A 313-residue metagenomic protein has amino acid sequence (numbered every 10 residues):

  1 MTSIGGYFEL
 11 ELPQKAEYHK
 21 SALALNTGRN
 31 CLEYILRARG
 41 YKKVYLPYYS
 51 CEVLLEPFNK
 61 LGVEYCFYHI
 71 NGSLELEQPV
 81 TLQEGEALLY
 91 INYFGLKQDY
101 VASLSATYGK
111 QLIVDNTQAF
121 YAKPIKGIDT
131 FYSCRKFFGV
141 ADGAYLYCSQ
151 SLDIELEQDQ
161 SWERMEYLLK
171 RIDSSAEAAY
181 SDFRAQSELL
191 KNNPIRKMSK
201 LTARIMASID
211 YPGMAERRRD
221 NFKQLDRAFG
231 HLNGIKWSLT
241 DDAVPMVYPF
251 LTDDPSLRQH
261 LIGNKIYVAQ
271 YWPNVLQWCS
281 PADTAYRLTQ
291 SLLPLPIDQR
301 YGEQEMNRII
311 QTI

Functional and structural regions predicted by a protein language model:
T2, G6-A22, N30-T107, Q111 (+1 more regions): PLP-dependent aminotransferase-like
T2-F8, A16-L23, S50, H69-I70 (+2 more regions): PLP-dependent aminotransferase class I/II
E64-H69, V114, T130-Y132, V268-W272: Short hydrophobic/aromatic-enriched beta-strand-loop microsegments
L74-P79, Y121-G127, G139-L146, C279-A282: Short, charged, surface-exposed secondary-structure boundary motifs
Q111-I113, D129, L292-P294: Structural preference for beta-strand elements that scaffold enzyme active sites
G127-L168: Active-site PLP attachment segment
